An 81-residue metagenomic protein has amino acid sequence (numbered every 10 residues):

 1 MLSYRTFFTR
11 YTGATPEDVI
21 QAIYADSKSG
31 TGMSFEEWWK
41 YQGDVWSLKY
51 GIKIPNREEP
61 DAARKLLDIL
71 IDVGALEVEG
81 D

Functional and structural regions predicted by a protein language model:
M1-F7: A short beta-strand micro-motif
F7-F8, F35: Phenylalanine-focused residue identity feature
R10-A14, G80: Surface-exposed, well-ordered secondary-structure segments
V19-I69: Acidic, low-complexity, intrinsically disordered interaction modules
E58, G80-D81: Short loop/turn and capping residues at structural boundaries
A75-E79: A short, conserved structural fragment
